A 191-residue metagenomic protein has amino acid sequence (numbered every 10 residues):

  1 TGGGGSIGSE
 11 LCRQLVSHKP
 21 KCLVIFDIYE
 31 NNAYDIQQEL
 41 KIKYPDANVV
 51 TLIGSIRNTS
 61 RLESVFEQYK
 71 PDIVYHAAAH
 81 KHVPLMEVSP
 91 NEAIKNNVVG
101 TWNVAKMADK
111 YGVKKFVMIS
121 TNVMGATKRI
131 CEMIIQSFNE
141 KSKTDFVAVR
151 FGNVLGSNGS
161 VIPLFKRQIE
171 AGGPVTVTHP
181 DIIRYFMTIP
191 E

Functional and structural regions predicted by a protein language model:
T1-K70: N-terminal Rossmann/SDR dinucleotide-binding element
P20, Y111-K115, T144: A short helix->loop->beta-strand "cap" motif at the edges of active sites that frequently abuts
T51, A93, F116, F146-V149: Hydrophobic/aromatic anchor residues within beta-strands of the central parallel beta-sheet of Rossmann-like
R57, N96, G156, R184-M187: Residue-level signal for the nucleotide or nucleotide-sugar donor/cofactor binding architecture
K70, H76-R129, N139: Conserved Rossmann-fold NAD(P)-dependent oxidoreductase catalytic core, especially the SDR/UDP-sugar
R129, L155-P163, P190: Glycine/proline-rich active-site loop of Rossmann-fold NAD(P)-dependent oxidoreductases
S137-D145: Active-site-adjacent segment of SDR/Rossmann-fold oxidoreductases
T144, A148-R150, L164-M187, E191: A conserved pocket-lining segment of Rossmann-fold NAD(P)-dependent short-chain dehydrogenase/reductase
